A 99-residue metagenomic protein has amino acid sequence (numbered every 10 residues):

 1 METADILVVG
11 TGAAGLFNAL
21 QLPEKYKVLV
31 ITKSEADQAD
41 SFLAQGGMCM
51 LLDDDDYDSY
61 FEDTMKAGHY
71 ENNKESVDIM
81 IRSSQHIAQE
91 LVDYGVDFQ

Functional and structural regions predicted by a protein language model:
M1, Q21-P23, D40-L43: Solvent-exposed alpha-helices and their adjacent loops that cap or buttress functional pockets in soluble metabolic
A4-V30: N-terminal Rossmann-like FAD-binding beta1-loop-alpha1 element of flavoenzymes
A36-Q99: Conserved N-terminal/central alpha/beta ligand/cofactor-binding core
